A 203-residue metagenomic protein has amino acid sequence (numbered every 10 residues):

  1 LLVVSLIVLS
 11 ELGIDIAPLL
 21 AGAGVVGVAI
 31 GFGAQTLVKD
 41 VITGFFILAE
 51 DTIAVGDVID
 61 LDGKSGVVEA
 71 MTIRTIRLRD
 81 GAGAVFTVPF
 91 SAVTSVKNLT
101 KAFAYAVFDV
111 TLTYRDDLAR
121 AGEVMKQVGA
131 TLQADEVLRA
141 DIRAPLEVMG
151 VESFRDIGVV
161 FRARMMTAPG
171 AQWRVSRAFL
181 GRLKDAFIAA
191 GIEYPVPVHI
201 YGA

Functional and structural regions predicted by a protein language model:
L1-L48, G81-F103: Membrane-contacting alpha-helices and adjoining membrane-interface segments in channel/transport-associated proteins
V8, G13, V38, G56 (+5 more regions): Residue-level signature of catalytic and energy-coupling elements of molecular machines, predominantly ATP/GTP-dependent
G24, G63-G66, G202: Transmembrane helix-bundle signature of multi-pass membrane transporters/permeases
I30, D135-A203: Solvent-exposed, non-transmembrane regulatory segments of membrane-associated proteins
T36, D116-D117, G170-R174: A generic structural signal for alpha-helix starts
V41, V124-M125, V175, F179: Hydrophobic alpha-helical membrane-association signature
F45-A140, V159: Soluble accessory domains appended to multi-pass membrane transport proteins
